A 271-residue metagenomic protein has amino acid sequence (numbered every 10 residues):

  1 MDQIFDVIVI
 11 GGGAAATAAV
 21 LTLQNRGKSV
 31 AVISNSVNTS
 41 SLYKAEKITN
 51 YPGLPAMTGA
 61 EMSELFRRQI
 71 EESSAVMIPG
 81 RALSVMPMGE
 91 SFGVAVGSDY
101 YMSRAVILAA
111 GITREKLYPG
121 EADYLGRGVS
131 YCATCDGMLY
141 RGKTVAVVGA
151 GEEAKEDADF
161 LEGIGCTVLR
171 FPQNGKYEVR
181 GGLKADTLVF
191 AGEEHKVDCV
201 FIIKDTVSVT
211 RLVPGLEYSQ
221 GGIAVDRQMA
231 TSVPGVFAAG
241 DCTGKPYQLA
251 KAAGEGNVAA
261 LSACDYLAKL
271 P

Functional and structural regions predicted by a protein language model:
I4-D6, P79-G80, R141-T144, V233: Phosphate-coordination loops involved in phosphoryl transfer and adenosine-cofactor binding
F5-E61, L65, K143-A150, K155-N174: Beta1-alpha1 glycine-rich phosphate/pyrophosphate-binding loop at the start of Rossmann-like nucleotide-binding domains
N25, D123-L139, I203-K251, V258-L261 (+1 more regions): FAD-site-proximal beta/loop scaffold in flavoenzymes
S41, K116-L117, K155-D157, T210-R211 (+1 more regions): Glycine/Thr-rich phosphate-binding loops of Rossmann-like dinucleotide-binding domains
S41, S63-M88, V94-A95, Y101-S103 (+2 more regions): A Rossmann-like FAD-binding core segment of flavoenzymes
I112-A150: Glycine-rich dinucleotide-binding loop and its adjacent helix/turn
